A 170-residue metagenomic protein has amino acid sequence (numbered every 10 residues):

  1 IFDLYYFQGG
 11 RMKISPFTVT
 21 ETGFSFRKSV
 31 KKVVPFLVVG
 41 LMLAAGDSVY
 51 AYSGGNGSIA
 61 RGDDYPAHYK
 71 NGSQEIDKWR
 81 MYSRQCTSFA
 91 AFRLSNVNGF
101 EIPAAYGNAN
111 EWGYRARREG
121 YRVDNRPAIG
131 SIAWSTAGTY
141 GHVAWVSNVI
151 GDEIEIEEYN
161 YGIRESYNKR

Functional and structural regions predicted by a protein language model:
I1-R11: Short, Lys/Arg-enriched N-terminal segments with co-localized hydrophobic residues within the first ~10-30 amino acids
I14-V19, S83: Composition-driven, intrinsically disordered low-complexity tracts enriched in small residues
F17-F36: Bacterial N-terminal signal peptides that target proteins for export
F36-A44: Bacterial N-terminal signal peptides
D47-Y50: Sec/Tat signal peptide C-region and signal peptidase I cleavage site
Y52-I150, I154-Y159: Secreted/periplasmic proteins that engage bacterial cell-wall peptidoglycan
R164-R170: A short macromolecule-binding patch
